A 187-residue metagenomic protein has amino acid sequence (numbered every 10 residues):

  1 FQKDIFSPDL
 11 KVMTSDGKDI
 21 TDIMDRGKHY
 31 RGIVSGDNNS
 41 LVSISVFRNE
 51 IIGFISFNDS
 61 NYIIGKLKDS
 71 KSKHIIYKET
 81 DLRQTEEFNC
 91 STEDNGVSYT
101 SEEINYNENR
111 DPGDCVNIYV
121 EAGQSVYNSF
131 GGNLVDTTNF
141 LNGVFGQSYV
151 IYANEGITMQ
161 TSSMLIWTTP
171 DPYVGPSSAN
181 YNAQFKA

Functional and structural regions predicted by a protein language model:
F1-S72: N-terminal prosegments of processed precursors
K71-A187: Fold-level signature of zinc-dependent metallopeptidase catalytic domains
